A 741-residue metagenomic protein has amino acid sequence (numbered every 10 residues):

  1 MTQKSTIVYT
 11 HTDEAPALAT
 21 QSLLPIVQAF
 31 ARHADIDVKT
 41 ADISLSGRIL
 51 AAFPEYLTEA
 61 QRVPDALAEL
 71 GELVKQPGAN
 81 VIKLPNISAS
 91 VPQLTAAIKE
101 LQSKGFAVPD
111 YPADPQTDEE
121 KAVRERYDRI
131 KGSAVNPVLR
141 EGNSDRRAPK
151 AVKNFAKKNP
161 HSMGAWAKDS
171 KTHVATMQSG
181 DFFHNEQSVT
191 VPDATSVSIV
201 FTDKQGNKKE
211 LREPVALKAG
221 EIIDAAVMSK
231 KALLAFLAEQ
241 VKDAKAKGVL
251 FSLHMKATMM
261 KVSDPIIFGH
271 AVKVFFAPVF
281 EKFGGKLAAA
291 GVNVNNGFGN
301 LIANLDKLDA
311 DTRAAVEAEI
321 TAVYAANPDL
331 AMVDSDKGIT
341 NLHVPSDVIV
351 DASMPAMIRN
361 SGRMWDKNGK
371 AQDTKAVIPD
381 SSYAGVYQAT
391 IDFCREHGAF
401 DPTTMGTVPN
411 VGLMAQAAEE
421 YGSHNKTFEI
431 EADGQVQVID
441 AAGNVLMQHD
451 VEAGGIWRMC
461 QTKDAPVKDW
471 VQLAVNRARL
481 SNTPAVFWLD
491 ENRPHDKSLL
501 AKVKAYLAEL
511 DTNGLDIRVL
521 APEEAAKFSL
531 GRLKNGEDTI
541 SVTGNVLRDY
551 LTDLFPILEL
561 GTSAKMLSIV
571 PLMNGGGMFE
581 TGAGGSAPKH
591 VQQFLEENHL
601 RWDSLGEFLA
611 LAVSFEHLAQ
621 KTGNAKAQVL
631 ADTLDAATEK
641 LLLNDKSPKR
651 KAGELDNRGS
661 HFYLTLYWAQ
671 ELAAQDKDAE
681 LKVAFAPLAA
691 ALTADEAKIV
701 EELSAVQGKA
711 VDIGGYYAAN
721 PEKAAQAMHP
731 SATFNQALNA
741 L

Functional and structural regions predicted by a protein language model:
T2-G269, P278-K502, Y506, L510-R658 (+3 more regions): Extended, well-ordered protein cores
A619-T622, L672-D676, L703-V706: Secondary-structure edge/capping motif, primarily at the C-terminal ends of alpha-helices and the immediately following
N644, P648-G659, P687, K709-I713 (+2 more regions): Terminal, compositionally biased segments used for targeting/anchoring and flexible tails
K682-A690: Short, charged, amphipathic alpha-helical segments
V700-Y717: A glycine-biased, small/acidic residue-tolerant capping/turn segment at secondary-structure junctions
A719-L741: C-terminal accessory extensions/subdomains outside the catalytic/core fold
